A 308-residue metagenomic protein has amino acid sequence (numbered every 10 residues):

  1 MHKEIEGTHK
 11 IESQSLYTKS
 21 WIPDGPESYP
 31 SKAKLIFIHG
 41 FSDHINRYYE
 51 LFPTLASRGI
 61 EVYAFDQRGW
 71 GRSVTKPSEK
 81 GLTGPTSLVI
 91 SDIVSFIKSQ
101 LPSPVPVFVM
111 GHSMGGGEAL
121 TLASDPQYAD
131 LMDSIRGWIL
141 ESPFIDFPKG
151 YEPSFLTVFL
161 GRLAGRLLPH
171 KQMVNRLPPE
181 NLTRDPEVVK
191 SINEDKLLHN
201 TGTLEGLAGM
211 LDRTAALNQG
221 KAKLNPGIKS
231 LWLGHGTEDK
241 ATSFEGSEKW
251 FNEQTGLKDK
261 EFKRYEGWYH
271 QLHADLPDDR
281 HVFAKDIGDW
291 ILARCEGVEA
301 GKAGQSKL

Functional and structural regions predicted by a protein language model:
M1-P30: N-terminal cap/lid segment of alpha/beta-hydrolase-fold proteins
K32-L35, H39-D43, M114, T237: Active-site glycine-rich loops that stabilize anionic/oxyanionic intermediates across multiple enzyme folds
S42-H44, G71-V105, V282: Catalytic nucleophile-loop/oxyanion-hole region of alpha/beta-hydrolase and closely related hydrolase-like folds
I45, F52-P77: Conserved alpha/beta-hydrolase
M114-T203: Alpha/beta-hydrolase-fold enzymes
L233-H235, D239: Short beta-strand/loop motif that positions the catalytic acidic residue of the alpha/beta-hydrolase fold
S243-E253: Short alpha-helix in the alpha/beta-hydrolase fold that links the catalytic acid
D259-L308: Catalytic active-site module of serine/aspartate enzymes centered on a nucleophile-bearing elbow/loop
